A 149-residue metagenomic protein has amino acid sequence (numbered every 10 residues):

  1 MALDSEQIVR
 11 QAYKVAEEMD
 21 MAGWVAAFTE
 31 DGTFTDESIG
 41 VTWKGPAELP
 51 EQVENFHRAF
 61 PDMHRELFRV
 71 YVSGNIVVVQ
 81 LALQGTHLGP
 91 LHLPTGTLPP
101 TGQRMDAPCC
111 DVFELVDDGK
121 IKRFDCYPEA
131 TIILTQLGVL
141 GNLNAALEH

Functional and structural regions predicted by a protein language model:
M1-H149: C-terminal and inter-domain tail/linker signature
